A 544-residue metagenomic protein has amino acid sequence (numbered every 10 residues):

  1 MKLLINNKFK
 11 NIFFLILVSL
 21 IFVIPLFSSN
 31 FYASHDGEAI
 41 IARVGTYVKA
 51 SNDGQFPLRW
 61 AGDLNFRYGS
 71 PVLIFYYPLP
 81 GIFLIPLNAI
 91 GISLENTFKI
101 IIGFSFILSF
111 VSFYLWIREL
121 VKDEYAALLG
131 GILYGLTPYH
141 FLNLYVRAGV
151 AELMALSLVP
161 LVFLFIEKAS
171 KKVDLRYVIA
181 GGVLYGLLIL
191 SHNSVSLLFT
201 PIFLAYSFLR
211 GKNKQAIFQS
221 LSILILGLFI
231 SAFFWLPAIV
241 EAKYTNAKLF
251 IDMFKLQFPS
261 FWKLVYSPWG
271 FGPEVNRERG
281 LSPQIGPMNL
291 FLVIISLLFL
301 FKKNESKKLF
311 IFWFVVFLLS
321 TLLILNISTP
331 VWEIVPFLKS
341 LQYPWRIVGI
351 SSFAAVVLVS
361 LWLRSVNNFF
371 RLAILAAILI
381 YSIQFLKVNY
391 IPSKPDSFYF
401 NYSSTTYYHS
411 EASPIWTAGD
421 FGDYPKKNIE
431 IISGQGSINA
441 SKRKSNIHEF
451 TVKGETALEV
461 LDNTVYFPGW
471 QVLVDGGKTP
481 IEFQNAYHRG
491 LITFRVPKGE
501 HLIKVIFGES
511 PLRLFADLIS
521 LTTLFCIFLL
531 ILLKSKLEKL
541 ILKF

Functional and structural regions predicted by a protein language model:
M1-S393, E500-I506, R513-F544: Membrane-embedded transmembrane-helix bundle of lipid-linked glycan/lipid transferases
N65, Y77, L228, Y266-P268 (+6 more regions): Compositionally biased, low-complexity repeat tracts
I391-N439, N446: Membrane-interface segments at or immediately adjacent to transmembrane helices that form the boundary between
D423-L542: Active-site-proximal, structured, solvent-exposed surfaces of multi-pass membrane proteins that position macromolecular
